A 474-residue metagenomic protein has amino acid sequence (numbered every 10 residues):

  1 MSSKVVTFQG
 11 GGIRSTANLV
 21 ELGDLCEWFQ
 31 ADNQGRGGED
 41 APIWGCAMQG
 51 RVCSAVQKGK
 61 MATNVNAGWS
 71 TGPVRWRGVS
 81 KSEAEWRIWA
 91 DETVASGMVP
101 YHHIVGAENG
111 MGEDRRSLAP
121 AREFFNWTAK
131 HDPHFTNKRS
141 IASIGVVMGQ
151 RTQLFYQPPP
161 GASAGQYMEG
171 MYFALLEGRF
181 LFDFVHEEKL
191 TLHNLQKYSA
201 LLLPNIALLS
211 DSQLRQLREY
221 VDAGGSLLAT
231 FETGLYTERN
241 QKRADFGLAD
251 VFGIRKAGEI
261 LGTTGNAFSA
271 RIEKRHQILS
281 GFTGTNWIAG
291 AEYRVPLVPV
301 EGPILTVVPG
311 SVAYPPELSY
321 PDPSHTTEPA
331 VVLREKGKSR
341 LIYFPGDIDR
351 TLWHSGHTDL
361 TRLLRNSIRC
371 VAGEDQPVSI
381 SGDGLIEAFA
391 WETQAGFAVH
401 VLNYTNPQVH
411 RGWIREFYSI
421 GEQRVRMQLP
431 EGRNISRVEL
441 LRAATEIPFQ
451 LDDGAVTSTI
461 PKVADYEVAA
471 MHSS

Functional and structural regions predicted by a protein language model:
M1-T16, L22-S474: Carbohydrate-binding surfaces of carbohydrate-active enzymes
